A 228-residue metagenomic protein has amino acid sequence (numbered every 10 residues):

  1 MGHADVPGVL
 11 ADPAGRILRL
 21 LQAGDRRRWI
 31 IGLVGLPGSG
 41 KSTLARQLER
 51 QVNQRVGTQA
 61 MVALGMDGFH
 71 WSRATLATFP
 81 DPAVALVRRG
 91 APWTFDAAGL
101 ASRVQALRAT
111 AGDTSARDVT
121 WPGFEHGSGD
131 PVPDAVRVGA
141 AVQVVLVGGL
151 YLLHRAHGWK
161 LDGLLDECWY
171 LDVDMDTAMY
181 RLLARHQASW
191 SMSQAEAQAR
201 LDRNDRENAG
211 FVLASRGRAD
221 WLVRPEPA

Functional and structural regions predicted by a protein language model:
M1-I30, L36: Extreme N-terminal, non-catalytic leader segments that precede Walker-type/kinase nucleotide-binding cores
K41: Conserved lysine of the Walker
L44: Hydrophobic positions on the alpha1 helix immediately C-terminal to the Walker A/P-loop
Q47: Active-site signature of alpha/beta-hydrolase-fold catalytic machinery across serine- and Asp/Cys-nucleophile hydrolases
R50-V62: Post-Walker A helix-loop "phosphate-sensing" segment adjacent to the P-loop in P-loop NTPases
V62, H70-E125: Conserved nucleotide-sensing/catalytic segment adjacent to the nucleotide-binding pocket in NTP-handling enzymes
S128-R185: ATP-dependent NMP and nucleoside kinases share a basic, alpha-helical "lid"
P133-D134, H157, A188-A228: Small-molecule kinase domains that catalyze NTP-dependent phosphoryl transfer to phosphate-bearing small molecules
